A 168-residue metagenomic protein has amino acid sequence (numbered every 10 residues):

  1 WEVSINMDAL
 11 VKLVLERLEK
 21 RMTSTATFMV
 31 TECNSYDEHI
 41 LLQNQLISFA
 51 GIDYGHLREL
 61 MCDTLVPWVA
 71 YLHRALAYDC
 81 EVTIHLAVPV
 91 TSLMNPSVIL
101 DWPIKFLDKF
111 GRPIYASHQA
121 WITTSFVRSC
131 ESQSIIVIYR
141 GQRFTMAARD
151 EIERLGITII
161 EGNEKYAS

Functional and structural regions predicted by a protein language model:
W1-S168: Intrinsic disorder
